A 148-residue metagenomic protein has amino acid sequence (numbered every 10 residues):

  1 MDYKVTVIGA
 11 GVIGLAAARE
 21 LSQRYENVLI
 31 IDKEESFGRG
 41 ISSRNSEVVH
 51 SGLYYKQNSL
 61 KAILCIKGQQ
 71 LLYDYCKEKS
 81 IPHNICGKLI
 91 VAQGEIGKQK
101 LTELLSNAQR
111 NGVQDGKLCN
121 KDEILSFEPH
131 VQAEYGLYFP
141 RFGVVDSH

Functional and structural regions predicted by a protein language model:
Y3-I30: N-terminal Rossmann-like FAD-binding beta1-loop-alpha1 element of flavoenzymes
I8, I31, V91-A92, P140: Short hydrophobic segments within beta-strands
G14, G97-K98, G143: Alpha-helix N-cap/loop-to-helix initiation residues
S22-R44: Glycine-rich FAD pyrophosphate-binding loop
K33-E34, G52, R141-F142: Fold-independent oxyanion-binding glycine-rich loops and adjacent beta-strand/coil segments at enzyme active sites
E47-E123, F127, A133: Dinucleotide-binding Rossmann-like beta1-alpha1 core, especially the glycine-rich loop that anchors the ADP
L137-H148: Helical element adjacent to the flavin cofactor pocket in flavoenzyme catalytic cores
